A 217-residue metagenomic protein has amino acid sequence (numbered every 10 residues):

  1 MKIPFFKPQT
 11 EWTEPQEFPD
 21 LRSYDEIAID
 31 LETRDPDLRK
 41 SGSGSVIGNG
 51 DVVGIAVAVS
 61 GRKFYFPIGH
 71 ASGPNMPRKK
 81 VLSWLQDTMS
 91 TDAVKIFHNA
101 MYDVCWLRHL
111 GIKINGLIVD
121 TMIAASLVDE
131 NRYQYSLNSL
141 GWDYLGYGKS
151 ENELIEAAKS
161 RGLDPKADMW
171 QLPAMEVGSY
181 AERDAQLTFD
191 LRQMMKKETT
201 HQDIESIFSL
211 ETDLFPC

Functional and structural regions predicted by a protein language model:
M1-R39, V81: N-terminal accessory regions of nucleic-acid-interacting proteins
K2-T10, G50-T199, L210-E211: Active-site-proximal helix-loop-helix substrate-binding element of RNase H-like nuclease domains
I29, I55-V57, C217: Short beta-strand motif preference
K40-S41, G162-D164, D203-I204: Short secondary-structure boundary micro-motifs
S43-I47: Short consensus segments that form the blades of beta-propeller domains, in both extracellular/periplasmic
T199-C217: Acidic catalytic cores of enzymes that act on phosphate-bearing nucleotides/polynucleotides
